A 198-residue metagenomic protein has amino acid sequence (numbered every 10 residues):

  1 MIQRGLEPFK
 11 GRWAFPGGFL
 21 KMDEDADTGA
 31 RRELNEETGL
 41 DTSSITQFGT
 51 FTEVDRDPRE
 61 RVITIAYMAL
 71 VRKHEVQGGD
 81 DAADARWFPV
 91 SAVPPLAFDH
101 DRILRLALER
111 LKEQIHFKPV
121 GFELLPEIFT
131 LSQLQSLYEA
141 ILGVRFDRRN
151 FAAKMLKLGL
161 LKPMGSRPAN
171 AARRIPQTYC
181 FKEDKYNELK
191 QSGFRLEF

Functional and structural regions predicted by a protein language model:
M1-A14, D27: N-terminal strand-loop-strand
P16, A30, L34: Hydrophobic alpha-helical positions that pack around
T28-R31, G39-V76, D84, V90-A92 (+3 more regions): Active-site segment of metal-dependent pyrophosphate-handling enzymes, primarily the Nudix hydrolase catalytic core
Q77-L111, L124-S132, L137, N150-G159 (+1 more regions): NUDIX/MutT-family hydrolases
S136-R145: Short helix-coil junctions and helix-kink-helix linkers
F146-Q177: RNA substrate-recognition surfaces in RNA-acting enzymes
G165-F198: Long, intrinsically disordered, low-complexity Ser/Thr/Pro-rich regulatory/activation regions of nuclear proteins
